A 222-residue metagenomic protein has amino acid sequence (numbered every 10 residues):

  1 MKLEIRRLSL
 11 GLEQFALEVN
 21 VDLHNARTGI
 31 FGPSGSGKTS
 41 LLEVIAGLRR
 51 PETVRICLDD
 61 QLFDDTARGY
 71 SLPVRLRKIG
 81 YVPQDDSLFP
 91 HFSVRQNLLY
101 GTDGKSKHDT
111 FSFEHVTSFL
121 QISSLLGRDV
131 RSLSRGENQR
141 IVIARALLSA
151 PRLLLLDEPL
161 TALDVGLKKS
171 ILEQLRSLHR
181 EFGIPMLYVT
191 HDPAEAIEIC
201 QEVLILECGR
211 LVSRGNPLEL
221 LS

Functional and structural regions predicted by a protein language model:
Q61-T66, H108-L125, R176-S177: Conserved ABC ATPase "signature" region
F63-G80, G104: ABC ATPase NBD coupling module
D129-L133, E137-Q139: Conserved ABC ATPase signature
G136, C208-G209: Conserved ABC ATPase "signature" C-loop
L154-E158: Catalytic Walker B motif of ABC-type/P-loop ATPase nucleotide-binding domains
G183-V189: Conserved H-loop
R214-G215: ABC ATPase "signature
